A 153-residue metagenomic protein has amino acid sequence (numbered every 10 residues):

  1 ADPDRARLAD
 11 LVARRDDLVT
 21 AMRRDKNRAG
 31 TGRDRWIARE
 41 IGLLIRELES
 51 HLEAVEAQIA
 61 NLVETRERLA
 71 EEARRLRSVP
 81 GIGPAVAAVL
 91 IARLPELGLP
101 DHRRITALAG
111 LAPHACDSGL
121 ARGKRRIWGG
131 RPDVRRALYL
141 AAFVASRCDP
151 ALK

Functional and structural regions predicted by a protein language model:
A1-K153: A detector of single, family-specific signature residues that are central to catalytic or substrate-handling motifs
